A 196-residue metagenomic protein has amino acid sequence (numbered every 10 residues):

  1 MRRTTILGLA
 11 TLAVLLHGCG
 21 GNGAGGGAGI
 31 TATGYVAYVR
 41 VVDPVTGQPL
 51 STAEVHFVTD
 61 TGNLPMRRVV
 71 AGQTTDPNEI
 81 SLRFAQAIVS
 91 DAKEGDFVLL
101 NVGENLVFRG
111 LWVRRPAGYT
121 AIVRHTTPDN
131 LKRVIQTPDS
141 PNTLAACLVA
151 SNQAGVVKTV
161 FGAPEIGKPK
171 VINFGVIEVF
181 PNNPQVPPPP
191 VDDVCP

Functional and structural regions predicted by a protein language model:
M1-C19: Sec-dependent bacterial lipoprotein signal peptides
H17-V36, V42-V45, P49, P184-P196: Beta-strand-rich domain onsets/edges
G29-T33, A146, G162-C195: Conserved "repeat-terminator" motif of extracellular CCP/Sushi domains
A53-D60: Hydrophobic beta-strand segments
T61-L99: Short, acidic Ser/Thr/Gly-rich low-complexity loop/linker segments typical of extracellular and cell-surface proteins
G95-T137: A short, solvent-exposed beta-strand micro-motif common in secreted/extracellular proteins
I122-E165: C2-type phospholipid-binding modules
